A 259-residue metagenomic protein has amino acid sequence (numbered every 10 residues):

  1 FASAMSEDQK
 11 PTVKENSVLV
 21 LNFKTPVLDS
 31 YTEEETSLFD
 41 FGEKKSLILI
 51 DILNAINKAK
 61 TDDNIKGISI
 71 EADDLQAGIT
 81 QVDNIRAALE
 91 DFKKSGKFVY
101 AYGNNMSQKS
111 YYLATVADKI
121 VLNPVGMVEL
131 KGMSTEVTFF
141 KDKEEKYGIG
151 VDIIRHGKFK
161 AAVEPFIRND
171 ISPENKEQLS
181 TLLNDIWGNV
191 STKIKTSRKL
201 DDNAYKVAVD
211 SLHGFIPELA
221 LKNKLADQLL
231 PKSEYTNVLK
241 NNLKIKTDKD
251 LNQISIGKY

Functional and structural regions predicted by a protein language model:
F1-D201, D210, G214, K240-Y259: Small-residue-centered hinge/linker elements
V121-L122, A226-K232: Short acidic-hydrophobic, aromatic-tinged amphipathic segments that line or gate anion-handling sites
A204: Mid-domain, small-residue-enriched loop/turn segments at the edges of structured enzyme/sensor domains
A220: Short, contiguous alpha-helical
K232-S233, I245: Amphipathic alpha-helical
Y235-L239: A ligand-binding cleft/hinge motif common to bilobed small-molecule-binding domains
